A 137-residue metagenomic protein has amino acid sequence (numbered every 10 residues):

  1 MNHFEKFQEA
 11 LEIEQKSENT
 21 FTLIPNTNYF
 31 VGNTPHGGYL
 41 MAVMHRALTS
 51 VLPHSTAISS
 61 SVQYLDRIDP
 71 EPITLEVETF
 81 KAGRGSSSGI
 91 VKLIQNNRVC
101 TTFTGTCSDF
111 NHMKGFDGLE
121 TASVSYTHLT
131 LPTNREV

Functional and structural regions predicted by a protein language model:
M1-P72, A82: Hydrophobic, proline/glycine-rich low-complexity stretches
I24-N26, S108, N134: Generic beta-structure capping elements
V43, S50, R67-L129: HotDog/MaoC-like acyl-thioester-processing domains
H128-V137: Single conserved hydrophobic/aromatic residue that forms the stacking wall/gate of nucleotide- or nucleobase-binding
